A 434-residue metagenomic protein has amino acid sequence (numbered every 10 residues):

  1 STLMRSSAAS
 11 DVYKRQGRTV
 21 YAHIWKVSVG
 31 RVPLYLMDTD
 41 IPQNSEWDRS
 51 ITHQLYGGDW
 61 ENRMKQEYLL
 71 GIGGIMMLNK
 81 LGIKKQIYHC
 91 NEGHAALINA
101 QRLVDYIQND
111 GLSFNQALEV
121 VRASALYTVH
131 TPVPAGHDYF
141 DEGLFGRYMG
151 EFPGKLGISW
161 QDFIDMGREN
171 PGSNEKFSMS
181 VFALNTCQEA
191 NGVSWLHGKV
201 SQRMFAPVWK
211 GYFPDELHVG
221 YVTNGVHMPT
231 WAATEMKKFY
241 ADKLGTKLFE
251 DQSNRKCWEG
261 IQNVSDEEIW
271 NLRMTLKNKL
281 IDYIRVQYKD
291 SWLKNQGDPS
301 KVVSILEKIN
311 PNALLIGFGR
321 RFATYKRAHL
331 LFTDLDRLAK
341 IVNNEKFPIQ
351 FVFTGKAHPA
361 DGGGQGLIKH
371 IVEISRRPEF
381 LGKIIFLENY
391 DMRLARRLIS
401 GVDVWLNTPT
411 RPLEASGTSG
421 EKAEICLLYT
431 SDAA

Functional and structural regions predicted by a protein language model:
T2-A9, Y13, Y429-A433: Single conserved hydrophobic/aromatic residue that forms the stacking wall/gate of nucleotide- or nucleobase-binding
S6-R31, L126-P214, H218-A232: Extended catalytic-interface subdomain
S10-M76, F152, E216-T223, M228-A232 (+1 more regions): Active-site cores of enzymes that catalyze phosphoryl transfer or operate on phosphate-rich substrates
Y68-G143, R147, Q202, G211: Conserved nucleotide-sugar donor-interacting segment of glycosyltransferase catalytic cores, predominantly GT-B
K155-I164, R285-W292, V342, F353-R393 (+1 more regions): Nucleotide-activated donor-binding/catalytic signature segment of Leloir-type glycosyltransferases, i.e., the conserved
D215, G220, N224-G225, T230 (+2 more regions): Catalytic binding pocket for nucleotide-activated donors in carbohydrate/polymer assembly enzymes
P311-K326: Conserved donor-binding/catalytic core segment of Leloir-type glycosyltransferases
I316, R327, L331-L338, F351: A structural motif in glycosyltransferase catalytic domains
